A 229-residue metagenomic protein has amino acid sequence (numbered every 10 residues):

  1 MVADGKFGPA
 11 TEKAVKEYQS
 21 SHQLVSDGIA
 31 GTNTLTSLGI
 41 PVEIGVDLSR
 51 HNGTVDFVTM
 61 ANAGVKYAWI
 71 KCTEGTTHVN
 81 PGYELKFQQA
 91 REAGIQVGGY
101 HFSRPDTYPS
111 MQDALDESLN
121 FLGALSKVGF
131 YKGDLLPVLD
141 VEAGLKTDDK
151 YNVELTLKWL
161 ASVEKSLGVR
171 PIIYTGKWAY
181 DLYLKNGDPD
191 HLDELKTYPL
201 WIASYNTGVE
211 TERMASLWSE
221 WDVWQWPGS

Functional and structural regions predicted by a protein language model:
M1-S37: Short acidic, glycine/serine/threonine-rich helix-capping segments at coil-helix boundaries
V42-R50, Y131, G187-S229: Functionally critical loop-and-helix segments that line ligand-binding/catalytic clefts of soluble enzyme domains
E43-S166: Substrate-binding cleft of extracellular glycoside hydrolase catalytic domains
V97, R170-P171, L200: Hydrophobic anchor at the start of a short beta-strand that flanks the dinucleotide cofactor-binding loop
P105-D106, A143, G176-Y180, T207: Short beta-alpha junction loops
S110-D113, A179-D193: Glycine-rich, charge-decorated loop segments at or immediately adjacent to ligand/cofactor-binding or catalytic sites
G168-L182: Aromatic-lined carbohydrate-recognition surfaces of secreted/lumenal glycan-active proteins
